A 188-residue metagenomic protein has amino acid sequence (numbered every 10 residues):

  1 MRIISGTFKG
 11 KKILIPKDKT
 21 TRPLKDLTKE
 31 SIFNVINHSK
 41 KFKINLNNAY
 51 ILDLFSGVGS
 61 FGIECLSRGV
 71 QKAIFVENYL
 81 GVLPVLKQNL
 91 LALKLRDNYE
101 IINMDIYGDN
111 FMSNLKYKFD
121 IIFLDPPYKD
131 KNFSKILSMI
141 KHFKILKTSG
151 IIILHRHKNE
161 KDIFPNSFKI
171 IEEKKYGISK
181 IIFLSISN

Functional and structural regions predicted by a protein language model:
M1-N188: Class I S-adenosyl-L-methionine-dependent methyltransferase catalytic core
